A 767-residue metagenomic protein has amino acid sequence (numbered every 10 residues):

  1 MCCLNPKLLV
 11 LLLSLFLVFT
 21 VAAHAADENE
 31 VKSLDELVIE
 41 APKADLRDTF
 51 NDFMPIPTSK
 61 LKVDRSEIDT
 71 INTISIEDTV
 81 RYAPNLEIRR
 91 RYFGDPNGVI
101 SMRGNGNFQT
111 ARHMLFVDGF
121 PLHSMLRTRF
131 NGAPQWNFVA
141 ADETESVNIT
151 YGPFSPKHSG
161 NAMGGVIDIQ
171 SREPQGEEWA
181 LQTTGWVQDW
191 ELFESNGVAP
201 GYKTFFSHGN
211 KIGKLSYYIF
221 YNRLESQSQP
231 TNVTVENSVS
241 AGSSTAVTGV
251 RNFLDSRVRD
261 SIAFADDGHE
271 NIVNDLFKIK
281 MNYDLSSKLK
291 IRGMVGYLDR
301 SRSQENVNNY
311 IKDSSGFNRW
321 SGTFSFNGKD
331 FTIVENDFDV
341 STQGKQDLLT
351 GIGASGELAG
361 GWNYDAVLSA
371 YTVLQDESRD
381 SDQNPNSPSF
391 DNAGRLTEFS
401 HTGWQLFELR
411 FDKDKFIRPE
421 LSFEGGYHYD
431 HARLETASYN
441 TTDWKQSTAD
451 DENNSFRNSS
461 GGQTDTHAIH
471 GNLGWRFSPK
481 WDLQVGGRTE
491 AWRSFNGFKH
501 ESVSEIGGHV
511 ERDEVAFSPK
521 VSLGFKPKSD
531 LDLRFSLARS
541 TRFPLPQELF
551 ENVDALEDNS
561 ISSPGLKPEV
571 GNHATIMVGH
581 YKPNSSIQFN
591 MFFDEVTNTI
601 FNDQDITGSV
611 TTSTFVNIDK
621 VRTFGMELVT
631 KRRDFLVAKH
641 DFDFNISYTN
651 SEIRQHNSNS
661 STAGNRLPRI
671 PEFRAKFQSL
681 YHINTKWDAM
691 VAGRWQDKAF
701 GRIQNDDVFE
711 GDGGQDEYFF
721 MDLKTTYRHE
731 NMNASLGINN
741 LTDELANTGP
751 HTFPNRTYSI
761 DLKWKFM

Functional and structural regions predicted by a protein language model:
P57-K60, E77-S124: Extracytoplasmic beta-strand/coil segments of soluble accessory domains associated with Gram-negative outer-membrane
I76-T79, G98-R103, H113-D118, A133-N137 (+2 more regions): N-terminal periplasmic accessory domains that precede and gate Gram-negative outer-membrane beta-barrel machines
P121-P153: Short acidic/polar hinge/loop motifs at secondary-structure boundaries that mediate gating or recognition
Q182, F416, S478-L483, A491 (+4 more regions): Gram-negative outer-membrane beta-barrel transporters
N196-E305, Q346-A359, F411, I417 (+1 more regions): Transmembrane beta-barrel wall of Gram-negative outer-membrane proteins
N282-D299, V334-E501, G524-K526, Q588-M591 (+2 more regions): Face-selective signature of the C-terminal outer-membrane beta-barrel domain
S355, N363-R379, G524-K526, D532-A538 (+5 more regions): Membrane-embedded beta-barrel scaffold of Gram-negative outer-membrane proteins
R433-E435, N440, Q446-S447, A491-S502 (+6 more regions): Surface-exposed extracellular loop regions of Gram-negative outer-membrane beta-barrel proteins, predominantly
